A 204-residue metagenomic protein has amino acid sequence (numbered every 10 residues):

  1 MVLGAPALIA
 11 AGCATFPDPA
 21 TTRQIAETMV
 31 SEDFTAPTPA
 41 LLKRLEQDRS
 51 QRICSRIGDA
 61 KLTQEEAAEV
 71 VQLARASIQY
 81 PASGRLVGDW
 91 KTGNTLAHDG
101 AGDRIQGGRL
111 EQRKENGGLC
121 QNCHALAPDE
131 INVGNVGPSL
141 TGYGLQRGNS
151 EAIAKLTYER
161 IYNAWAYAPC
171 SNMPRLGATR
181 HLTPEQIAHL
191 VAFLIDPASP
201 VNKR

Functional and structural regions predicted by a protein language model:
M1-L3: Bacterial N-terminal signal peptides that target proteins for export
A5-A11, P128-I131: Residue-level signal for alpha-helical transmembrane segments in multi-pass membrane proteins
P6-A7, Q47, R113-N116: Residue-level signal for mature regions of secreted extracellular proteins and peptides
L8-R104, R160, F193-R204: Post-cleavage N-terminal segment of exported redox proteins
A20-T21, I25-P37, L41, G88-T92 (+2 more regions): Extracytoplasmic electron-transfer domains, predominantly the class I c-type cytochrome c fold
R75, D103-N116: Short coil/linker segments at helix-helix boundaries
A97, G107-R109, L126: Non-cytosolic head/periplasmic domains of membrane-anchored proteins
